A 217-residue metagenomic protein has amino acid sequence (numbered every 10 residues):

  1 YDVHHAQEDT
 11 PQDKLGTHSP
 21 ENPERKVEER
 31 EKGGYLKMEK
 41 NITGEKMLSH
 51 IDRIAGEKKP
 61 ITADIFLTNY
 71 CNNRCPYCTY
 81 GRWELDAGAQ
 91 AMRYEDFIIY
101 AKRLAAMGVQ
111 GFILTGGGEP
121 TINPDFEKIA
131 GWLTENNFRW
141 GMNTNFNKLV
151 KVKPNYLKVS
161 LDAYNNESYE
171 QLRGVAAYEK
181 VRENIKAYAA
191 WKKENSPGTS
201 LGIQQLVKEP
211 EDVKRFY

Functional and structural regions predicted by a protein language model:
D2-H5: Acidic/polar hotspots within intrinsically disordered regions
Q12, G16: Short Gly/Ser/Thr- and charged-rich N-terminal loops/segments that act as flexible capping/hinge elements
R25-K37: Short, Lys/Arg-enriched N-terminal segments with co-localized hydrophobic residues within the first ~10-30 amino acids
G34-Y156, E167, Q171-L172, E179 (+1 more regions): Conserved alpha-helical substructure of the radical SAM core
G131-L133, K208-Y217: Short, electropositive alpha-helical surface patch
V159-L161: Conserved phosphate-donor/acceptor-positioning beta-strand/loop module used by diverse small-molecule
I185-V213: Conserved strand-turn element in the central/C-terminal portion of the radical SAM core barrel that lines
